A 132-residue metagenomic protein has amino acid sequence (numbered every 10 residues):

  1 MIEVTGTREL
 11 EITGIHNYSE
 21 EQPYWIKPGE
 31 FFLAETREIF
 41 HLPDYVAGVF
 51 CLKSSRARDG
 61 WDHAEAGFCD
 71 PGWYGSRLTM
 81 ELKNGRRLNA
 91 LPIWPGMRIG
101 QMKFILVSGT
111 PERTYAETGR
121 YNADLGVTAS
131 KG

Functional and structural regions predicted by a protein language model:
M1-G132: DUTPase catalytic domain/fold
